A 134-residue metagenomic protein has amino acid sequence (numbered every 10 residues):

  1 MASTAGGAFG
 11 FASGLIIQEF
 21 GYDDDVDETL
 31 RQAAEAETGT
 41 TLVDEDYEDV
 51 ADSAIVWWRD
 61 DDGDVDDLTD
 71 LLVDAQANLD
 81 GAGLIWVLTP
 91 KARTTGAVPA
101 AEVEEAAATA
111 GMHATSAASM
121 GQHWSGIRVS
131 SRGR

Functional and structural regions predicted by a protein language model:
M1-R134: S-adenosyl-L-methionine-dependent methyltransferase catalytic core, i.e., the SAM/SAH-binding region
